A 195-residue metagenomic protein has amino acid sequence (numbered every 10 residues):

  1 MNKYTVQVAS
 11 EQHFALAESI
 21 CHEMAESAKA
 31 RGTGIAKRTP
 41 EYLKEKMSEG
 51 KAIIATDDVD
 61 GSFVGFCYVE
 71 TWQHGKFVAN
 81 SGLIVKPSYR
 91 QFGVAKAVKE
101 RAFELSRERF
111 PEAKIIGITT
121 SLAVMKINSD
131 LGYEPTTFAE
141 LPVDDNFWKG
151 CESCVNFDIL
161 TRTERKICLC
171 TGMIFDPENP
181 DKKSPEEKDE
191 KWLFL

Functional and structural regions predicted by a protein language model:
M1-N2, R107-L195: Terminal substrate-recognition subdomain of acyl/acetyltransferases
K3-S19: A short beta-loop-alpha structural element at the N-terminal edge of CoA-dependent acyl/N-acetyltransferase catalytic
A9, L83-V85, S121: Hydrophobic adenine-recognition pocket in adenosine-nucleotide-binding enzymes
A15-A17, C21, A25-A36, K166-C170 (+1 more regions): Amide-forming acyltransferase catalytic core, primarily the GNAT-like/NAT-type and related acyltransferase folds
C21-P87: A conserved beta-strand-loop-helix scaffold within acyl/acetyltransferase catalytic domains
E41-Y42, C67-V69, K99, V124-I127 (+1 more regions): Polyanion-binding and phosphate-handling cores
V85, Q91-S106, I115: Conserved acetyl-CoA-binding loop-helix of GNAT-fold acetyltransferases
